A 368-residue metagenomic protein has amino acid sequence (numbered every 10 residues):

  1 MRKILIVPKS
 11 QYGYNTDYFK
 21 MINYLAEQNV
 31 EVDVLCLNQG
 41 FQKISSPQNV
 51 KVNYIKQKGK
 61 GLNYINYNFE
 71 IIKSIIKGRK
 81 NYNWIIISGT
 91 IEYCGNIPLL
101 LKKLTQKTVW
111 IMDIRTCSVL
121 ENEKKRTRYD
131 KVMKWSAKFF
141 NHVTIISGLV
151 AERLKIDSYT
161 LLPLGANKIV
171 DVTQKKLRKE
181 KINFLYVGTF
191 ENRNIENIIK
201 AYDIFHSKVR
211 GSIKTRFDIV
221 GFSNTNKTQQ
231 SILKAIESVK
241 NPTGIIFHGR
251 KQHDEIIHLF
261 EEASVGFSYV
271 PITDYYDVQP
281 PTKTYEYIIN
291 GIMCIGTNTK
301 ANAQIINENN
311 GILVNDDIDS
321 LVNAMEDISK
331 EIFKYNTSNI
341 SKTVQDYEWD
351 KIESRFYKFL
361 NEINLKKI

Functional and structural regions predicted by a protein language model:
L5-V7, T144, K176-N194, I199-H206 (+1 more regions): Conserved donor-binding/catalytic core segment of Leloir-type glycosyltransferases
Y12, R193, D254-H258, G266-Y285 (+1 more regions): Nucleotide-sugar-dependent
N23, I72, I76, G95-N96 (+3 more regions): Membrane-proximal helix-turn-helix segments that form the acceptor-binding/catalytic region of lipid-linked
C36, N53, M133-T173, Y186-N192: Donor nucleotide-sugar binding/catalytic pocket of nucleotide-sugar-dependent glycosyltransferases
Q42, Y67-I71, I85-Q106: An aromatic- and histidine-rich active-site surface loop
G221, Q229-I257, E262: Nucleotide-activated donor-binding/catalytic signature segment of Leloir-type glycosyltransferases, i.e., the conserved
E308-D319, E326-F333: Conserved acidic donor-binding segment of nucleotide-sugar-dependent glycosyltransferases
D316, K330-L365: A charged, aromatic-enriched C-terminal amphipathic alpha-helix characteristic of glycosyltransferases across folds
